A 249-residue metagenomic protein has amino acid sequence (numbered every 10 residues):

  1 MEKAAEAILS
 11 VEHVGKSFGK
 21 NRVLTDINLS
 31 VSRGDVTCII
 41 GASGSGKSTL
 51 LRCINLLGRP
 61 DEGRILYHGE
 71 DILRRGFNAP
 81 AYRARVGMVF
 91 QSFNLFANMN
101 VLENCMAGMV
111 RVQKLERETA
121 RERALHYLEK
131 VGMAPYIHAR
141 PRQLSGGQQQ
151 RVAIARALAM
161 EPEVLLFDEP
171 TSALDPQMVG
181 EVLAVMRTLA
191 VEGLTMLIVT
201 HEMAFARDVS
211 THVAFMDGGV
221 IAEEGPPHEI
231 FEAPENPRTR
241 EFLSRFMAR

Functional and structural regions predicted by a protein language model:
M1-K3, T239: Pre-NBD coupling/linker segments of ABC/ABC-like ATPases
E6-P227: ABC family nucleotide-binding domain
E224, H228-R249: C-terminal boundary and immediately downstream tail of ABC-type ATPase nucleotide-binding domains
